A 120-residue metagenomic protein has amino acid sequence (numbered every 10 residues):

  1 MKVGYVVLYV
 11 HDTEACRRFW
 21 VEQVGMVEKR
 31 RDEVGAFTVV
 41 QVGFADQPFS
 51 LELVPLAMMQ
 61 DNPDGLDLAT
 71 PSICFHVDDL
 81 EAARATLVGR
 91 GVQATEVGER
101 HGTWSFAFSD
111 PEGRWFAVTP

Functional and structural regions predicted by a protein language model:
M1-R17, T70-F75: N-terminal beta-strand motif that seeds the catalytic metal site of vicinal oxygen chelate
Y5, K29-R31, R84-P120: Vicinal oxygen chelate
V7-F49: Core segments of cupin and vicinal oxygen chelate
R18, E22, D78-G89, Q93: Replace "anionic and nucleotidyl ligands
A36, A69, G102: Exposed loop/turn and edge beta-strand positions of beta-sandwich/beta-sheet ligand-binding modules
V39, C74, S105-A107: Short hydrophobic/aromatic beta-strand element in the GNAT-like acyltransferase core that lines or flanks the acyl-donor
A45-S50, M58-Q60, L80-A82: Short, charged/polar surface micro-motifs in flexible loops or helix N-caps
L66-R84: Mid-chain, well-packed structural core segment of small domains
